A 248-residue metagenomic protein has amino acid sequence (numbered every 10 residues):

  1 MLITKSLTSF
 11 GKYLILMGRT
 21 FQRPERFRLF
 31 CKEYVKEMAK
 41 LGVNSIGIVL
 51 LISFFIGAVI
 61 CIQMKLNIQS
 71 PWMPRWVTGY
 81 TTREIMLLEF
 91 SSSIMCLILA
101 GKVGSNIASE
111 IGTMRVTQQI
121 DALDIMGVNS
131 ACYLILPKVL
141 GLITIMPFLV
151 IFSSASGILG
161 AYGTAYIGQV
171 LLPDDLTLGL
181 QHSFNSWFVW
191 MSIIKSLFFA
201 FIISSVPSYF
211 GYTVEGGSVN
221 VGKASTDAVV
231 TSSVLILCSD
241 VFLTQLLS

Functional and structural regions predicted by a protein language model:
M1-K32, E215: Short, membrane-interfacial amphipathic segments enriched in basic
L41-I94, I98: Active-site cofactor/substrate anionic-group-binding motifs, chiefly glycine- and Lys/Arg-rich phosphate-binding loops
G42, I46, L50, F90 (+4 more regions): Selective transmembrane-helix segments that form parts of the transport pathway or gating/packing helices in multipass
I52-F55, L99, L136-A165, F198 (+3 more regions): Hydrophobic alpha-helical transmembrane segments that constitute the membrane-spanning cores of multi-pass membrane
Q63-L87, S154-L197, S205-A224, L246-S248: Membrane-interfacial helix-loop-helix connectors in multipass membrane proteins
L97-R115: A hydrophobic alpha-helix feature that marks transmembrane segments and, especially, their cytosolic C-terminal ends
I111-I135, V221: Short cytoplasmic-facing helical segments at TM-TM junctions of multi-pass membrane proteins
V221, D227-L243: Final/C-terminal transmembrane alpha-helix of multipass membrane proteins
